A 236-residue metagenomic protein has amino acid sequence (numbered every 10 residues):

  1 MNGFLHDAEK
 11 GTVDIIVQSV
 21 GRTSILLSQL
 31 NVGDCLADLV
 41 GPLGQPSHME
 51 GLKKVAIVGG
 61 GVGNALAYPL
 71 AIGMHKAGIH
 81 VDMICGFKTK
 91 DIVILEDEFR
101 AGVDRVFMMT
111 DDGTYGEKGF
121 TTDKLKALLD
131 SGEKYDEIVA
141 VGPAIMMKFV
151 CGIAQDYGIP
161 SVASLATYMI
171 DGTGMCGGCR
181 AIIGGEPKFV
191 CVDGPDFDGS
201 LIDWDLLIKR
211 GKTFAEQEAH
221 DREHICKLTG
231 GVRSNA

Functional and structural regions predicted by a protein language model:
M1-V32: Ferredoxin-reductase
H6-A8, V20, E50, G174 (+1 more regions): A short, compositionally biased micro-patch
R22-I170: FNR/FR-type flavoprotein reductase catalytic core
L36, K90-I92, D130-D136, S161 (+2 more regions): Short secondary-structure transition/capping segments
N64-L66, A144-I145, A166-D196, H224-V232: Local cysteine-cluster metal-coordination motifs and their immediate loop/turn environment, predominantly Fe-S cluster
G102, A181-I182, W204, A219: Short alpha-helix boundary/capping motifs
C151, G174, I202-D203: Short acidic, glycine/serine/threonine-rich loops at helix termini
F189-D193, F197-A236: Short Fe-S-cluster ligation motifs
